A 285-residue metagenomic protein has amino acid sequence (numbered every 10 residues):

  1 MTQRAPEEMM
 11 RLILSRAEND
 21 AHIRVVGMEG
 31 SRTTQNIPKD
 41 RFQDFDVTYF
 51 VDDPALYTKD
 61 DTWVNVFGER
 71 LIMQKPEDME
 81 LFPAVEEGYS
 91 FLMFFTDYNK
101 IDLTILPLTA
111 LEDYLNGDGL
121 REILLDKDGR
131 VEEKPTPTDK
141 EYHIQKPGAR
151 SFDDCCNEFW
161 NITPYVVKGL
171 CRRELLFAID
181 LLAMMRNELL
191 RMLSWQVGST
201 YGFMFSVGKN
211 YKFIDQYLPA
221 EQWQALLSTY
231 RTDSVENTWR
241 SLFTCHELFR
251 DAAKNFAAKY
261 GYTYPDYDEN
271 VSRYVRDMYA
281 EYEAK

Functional and structural regions predicted by a protein language model:
M1-A21, E29-D40, T48-T104: Metal-dependent nucleotidyltransferase catalytic core
Q35, A110-E112, E221: A broad, structure-centric signal for solvent-exposed, well-ordered loop/edge residues that line or flank functional
P38-R41, L115-G117, V207: Short aromatic-enriched loop/helix-cap "lid" or pocket-rim segments at secondary-structure transitions that line
D40, E122-I123, K212: Flexible, active-site-adjacent loop/turn segments at secondary-structure boundaries
F67-R172, F177-I179, M184, E188: Conserved NTP/Mg2+-binding pocket subregion across the NTase superfamily
H143-K285: Conserved nucleotidyltransferase catalytic core and NTase-mimicking acidic/glycine-rich helix/loop elements in nucleic
